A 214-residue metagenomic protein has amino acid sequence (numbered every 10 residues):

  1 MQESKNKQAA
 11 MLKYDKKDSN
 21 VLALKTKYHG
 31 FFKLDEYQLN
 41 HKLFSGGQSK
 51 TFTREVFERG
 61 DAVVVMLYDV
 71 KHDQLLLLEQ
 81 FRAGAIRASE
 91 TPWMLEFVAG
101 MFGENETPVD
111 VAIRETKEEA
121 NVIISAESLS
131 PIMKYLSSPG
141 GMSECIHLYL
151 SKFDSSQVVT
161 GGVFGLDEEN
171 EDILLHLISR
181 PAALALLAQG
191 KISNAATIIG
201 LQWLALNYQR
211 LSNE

Functional and structural regions predicted by a protein language model:
M1-A23, Y28-F31: Alpha-helical and coiled-coil interaction segments, frequently adjacent to or embedded within charge-biased
Q2-E3, R54-F57, M66, Q74-R114 (+2 more regions): Conserved Nudix-box catalytic region and its N-terminal flanking loop in Nudix hydrolases and closely related
K25-G30, G46, I86-R87, Y135-I146: Acidic pyrophosphate-coordinating catalytic loop
K27-H72, I86: Acidic, metal-coordinating catalytic segment for phosphate/diphosphate chemistry, firing primarily on the Nudix
E36-Q38, L67, L150-K152, L177-S179: Short, well-ordered beta-strand micro-motif
L39-L43, S138-T160: Active-site-adjacent beta-strand/loop module that shapes the phosphate/pyrophosphate-binding cleft
I123-I132: A short coil-to-beta-strand element that immediately follows conserved catalytic motifs
V163-K191: NUDIX/MutT-family hydrolases
